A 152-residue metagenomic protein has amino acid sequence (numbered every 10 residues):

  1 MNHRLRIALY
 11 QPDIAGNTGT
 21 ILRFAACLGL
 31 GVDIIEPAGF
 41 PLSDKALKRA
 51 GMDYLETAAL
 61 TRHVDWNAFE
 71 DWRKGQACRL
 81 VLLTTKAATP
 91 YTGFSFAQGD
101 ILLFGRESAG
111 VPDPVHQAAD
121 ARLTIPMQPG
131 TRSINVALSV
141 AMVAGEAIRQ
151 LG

Functional and structural regions predicted by a protein language model:
M1-G152: Post-transcriptional modification and biogenesis factors for structured RNAs of the translation apparatus
